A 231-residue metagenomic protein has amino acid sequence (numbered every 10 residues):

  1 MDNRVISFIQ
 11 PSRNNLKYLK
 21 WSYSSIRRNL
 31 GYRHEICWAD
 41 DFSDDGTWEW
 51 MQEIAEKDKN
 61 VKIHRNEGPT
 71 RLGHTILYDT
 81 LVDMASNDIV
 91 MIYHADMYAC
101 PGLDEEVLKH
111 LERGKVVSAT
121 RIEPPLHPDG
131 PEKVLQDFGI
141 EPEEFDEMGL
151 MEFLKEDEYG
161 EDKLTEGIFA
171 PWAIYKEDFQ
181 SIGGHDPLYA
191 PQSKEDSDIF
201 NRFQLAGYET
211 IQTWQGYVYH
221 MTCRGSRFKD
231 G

Functional and structural regions predicted by a protein language model:
S24-R33: Short, acidic, metal-binding catalytic loop of nucleotide-sugar glycosyltransferases
R33-F42, H64-E67: Short beta-strand/loop segment that forms part of the nucleotide-sugar
D40-E49, Y98: A conserved acidic beta->alpha catalytic loop
E67-A85: Glycine-rich, basic loop-to-helix element that forms the pyrophosphate-binding segment of sugar-nucleotide handling
V90: Short aromatic/hydrophobic "clamp" motif used to bind/position activated sugar donors
G102-E141: Conserved donor NDP-sugar-binding/catalytic core segment of glycosyltransferases
F153-K176: A recurrent flexible, glycine/aromatic-enriched loop bordering the glycosyltransferase active site that acts as
E166-F169, Q180-Q212, G216-V218: Donor nucleotide-sugar recognition loop
